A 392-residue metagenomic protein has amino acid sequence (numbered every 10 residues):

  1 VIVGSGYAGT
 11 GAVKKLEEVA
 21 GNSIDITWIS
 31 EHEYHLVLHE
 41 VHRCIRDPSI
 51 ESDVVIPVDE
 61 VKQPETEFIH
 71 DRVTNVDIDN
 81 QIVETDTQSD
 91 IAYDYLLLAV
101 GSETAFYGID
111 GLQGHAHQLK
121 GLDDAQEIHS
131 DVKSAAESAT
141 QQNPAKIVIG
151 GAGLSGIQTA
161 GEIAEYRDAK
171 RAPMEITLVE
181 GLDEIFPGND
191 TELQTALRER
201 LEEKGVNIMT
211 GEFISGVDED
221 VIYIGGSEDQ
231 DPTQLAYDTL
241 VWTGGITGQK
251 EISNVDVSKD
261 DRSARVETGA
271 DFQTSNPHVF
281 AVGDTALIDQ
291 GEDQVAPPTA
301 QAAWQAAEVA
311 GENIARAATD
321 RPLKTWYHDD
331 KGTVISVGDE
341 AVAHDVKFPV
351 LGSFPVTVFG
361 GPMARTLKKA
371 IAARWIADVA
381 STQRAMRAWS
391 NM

Functional and structural regions predicted by a protein language model:
V1-E67, Q158-N189: Beta1-alpha1 glycine-rich phosphate/pyrophosphate-binding loop at the start of Rossmann-like nucleotide-binding domains
V3-S5, L98, G150-G151: Conserved N-terminal Rossmann-fold NAD(P)-binding element of oxidoreductases
G6-G9, G153-G156, A303, G311: Catalytic nucleophile loop
T66-A145, V241: FAD-binding core/adjacent interface of flavoenzyme oxidoreductases
F68-D71, N75, D168-E267: A Rossmann-like FAD-binding core segment of flavoenzymes
G114-N143, V221, Q234-Q305, E312 (+1 more regions): FAD-site-proximal beta/loop scaffold in flavoenzymes
I128-I176: Rossmann-like NAD(P)H-binding beta-loop-alpha module
A306-M392: C-terminal, flexible cofactor-proximal segment of oxidoreductases
